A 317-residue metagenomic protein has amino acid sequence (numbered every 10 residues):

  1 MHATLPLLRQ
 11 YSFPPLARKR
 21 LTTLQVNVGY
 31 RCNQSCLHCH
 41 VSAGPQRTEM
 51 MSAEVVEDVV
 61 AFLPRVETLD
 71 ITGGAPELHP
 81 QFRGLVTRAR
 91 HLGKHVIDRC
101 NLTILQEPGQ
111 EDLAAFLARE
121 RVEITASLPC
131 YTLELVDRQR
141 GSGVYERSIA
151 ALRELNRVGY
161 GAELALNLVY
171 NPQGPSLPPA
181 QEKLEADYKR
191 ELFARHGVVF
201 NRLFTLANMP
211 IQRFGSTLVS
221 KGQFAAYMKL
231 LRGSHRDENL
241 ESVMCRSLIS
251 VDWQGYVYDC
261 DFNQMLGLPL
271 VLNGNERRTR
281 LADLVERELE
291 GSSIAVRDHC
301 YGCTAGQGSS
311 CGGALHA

Functional and structural regions predicted by a protein language model:
H2-G73, E77-H91: Conserved alpha-helical substructure of the radical SAM core
S12-P14, S234-E238, E288-G291: Short, P/G- and charge-enriched loop/turn segments at secondary-structure junctions
Q25, G29-C32, E238, S293-V296: Residue-level signal for mature regions of secreted extracellular proteins and peptides
A53-A75, H79-N171: Radical SAM/AdoMet-radical enzyme domain recognition
L133-C245: Radical SAM enzyme [4Fe-4S]-AdoMet core and its adjacent flexible, acidic and glycine-rich loops/tails across
N171-P175, M209-I211, S250, Y256 (+2 more regions): Short, solvent-exposed loop/turn segments at secondary-structure junctions
R232-L266: C-terminal accessory regions of radical SAM enzymes
Y256-A317: Flexible mid-to-C-terminal extensions adjoining Fe-S/redox cofactors in radical SAM and related proteins
